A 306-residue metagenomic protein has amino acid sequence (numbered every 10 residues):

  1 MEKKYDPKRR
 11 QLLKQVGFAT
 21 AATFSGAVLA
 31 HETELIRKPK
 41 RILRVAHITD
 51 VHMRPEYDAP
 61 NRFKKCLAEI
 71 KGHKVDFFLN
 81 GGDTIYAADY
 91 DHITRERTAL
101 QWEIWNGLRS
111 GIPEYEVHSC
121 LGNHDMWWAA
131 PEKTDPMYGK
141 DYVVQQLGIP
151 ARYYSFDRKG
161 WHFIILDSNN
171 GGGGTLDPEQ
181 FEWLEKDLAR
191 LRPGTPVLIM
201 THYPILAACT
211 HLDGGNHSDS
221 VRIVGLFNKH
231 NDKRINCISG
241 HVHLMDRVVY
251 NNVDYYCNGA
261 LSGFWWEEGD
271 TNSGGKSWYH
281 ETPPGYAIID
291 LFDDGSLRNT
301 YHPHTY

Functional and structural regions predicted by a protein language model:
E2-T20: N-terminal secretory signal peptides and thylakoid transit peptides that target proteins across membranes
H31-A99, A151: N-terminal active-site segment of His-dependent metallophosphoesterases
R37, H92-P196, S218-R234, L244-L291 (+1 more regions): Extended active-site neighborhood of metal-dependent phosphoesterases/phosphodiesterases
V45-H47, F78-N80, S119, I199 (+1 more regions): Residue-level marker for buried hydrophobic side chains located in beta-strands that build the well-ordered beta-sheet
D50, G82-D83, G122-N123, H202 (+1 more regions): Active-site glycine-centered loops adjacent to acidic/histidine catalytic or metal-binding residues that shape
L191-A208: Short acidic, glycine-rich surface-loop motifs adjacent to enzyme active sites
T300-Y306: Short, solvent-exposed aromatic-acidic interface loops
